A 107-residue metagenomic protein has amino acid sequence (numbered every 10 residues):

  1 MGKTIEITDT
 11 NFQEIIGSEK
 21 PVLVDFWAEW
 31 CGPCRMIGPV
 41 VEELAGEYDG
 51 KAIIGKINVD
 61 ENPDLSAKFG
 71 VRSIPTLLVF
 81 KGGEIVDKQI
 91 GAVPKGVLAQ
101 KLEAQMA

Functional and structural regions predicted by a protein language model:
M1-I53, D60-A107: Proteins that catalyze or organize thiol-disulfide redox chemistry and the adjacent proteostasis machinery handling
